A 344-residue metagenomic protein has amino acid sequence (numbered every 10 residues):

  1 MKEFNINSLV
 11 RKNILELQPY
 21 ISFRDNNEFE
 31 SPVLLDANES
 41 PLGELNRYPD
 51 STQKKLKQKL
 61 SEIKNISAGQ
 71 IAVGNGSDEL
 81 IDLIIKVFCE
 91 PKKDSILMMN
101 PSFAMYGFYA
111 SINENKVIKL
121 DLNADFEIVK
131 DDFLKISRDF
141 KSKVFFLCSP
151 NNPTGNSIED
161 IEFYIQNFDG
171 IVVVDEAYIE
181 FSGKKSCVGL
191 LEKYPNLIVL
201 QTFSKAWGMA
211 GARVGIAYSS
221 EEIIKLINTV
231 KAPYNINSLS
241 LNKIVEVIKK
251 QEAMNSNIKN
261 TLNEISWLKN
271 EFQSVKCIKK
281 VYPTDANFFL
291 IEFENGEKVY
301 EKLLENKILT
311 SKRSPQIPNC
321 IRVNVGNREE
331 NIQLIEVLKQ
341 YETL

Functional and structural regions predicted by a protein language model:
M1-E62, K141: N-terminal "arm"/small-domain region of PLP-dependent enzymes with the aminotransferase-like
F4, K54, E90-K143, L147: PLP-dependent aminotransferase-like
K57-S95, N113: Phosphate-binding glycine-rich loop
A124-S182: Active-site phosphate-binding strand-loop segment of PLP-dependent enzymes
N196-S274, V281: PLP-dependent aminotransferase class I/II
L200, K279-T284, K312-R313: Short beta-strand
L262, F272-N306: Conserved PLP-binding catalytic core of the aspartate aminotransferase-like
E305-N306, P315-L344: PLP-dependent enzyme catalytic core of the Aspartate aminotransferase-like
